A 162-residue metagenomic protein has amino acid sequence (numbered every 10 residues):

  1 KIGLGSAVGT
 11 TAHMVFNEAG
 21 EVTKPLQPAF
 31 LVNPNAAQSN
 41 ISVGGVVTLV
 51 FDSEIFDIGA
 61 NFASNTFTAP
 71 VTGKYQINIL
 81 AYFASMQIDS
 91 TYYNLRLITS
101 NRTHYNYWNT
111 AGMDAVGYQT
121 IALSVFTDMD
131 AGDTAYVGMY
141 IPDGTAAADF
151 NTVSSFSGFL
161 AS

Functional and structural regions predicted by a protein language model:
K1-L4, V43, Q119: Extracellular "spike/adhesin" assembly and maturation modules and analogous cytosolic coiled-coil scaffolds
K1-P25: Beta-strand-rich receptor-binding modules of extracellular spikes/adhesins
I2-A7, T99-N101, I141: Short acidic, glycine-rich loop/turn motifs
E18-S90, L95, R102, W108-G112 (+2 more regions): Terminal (often C-terminal
P70-T72, I98-T103, T127-T134: A short, structured loop/turn motif at beta-sheet edges
G73-F83, Q119-L123, D133-I141: Extracellular beta-strand-rich recognition modules
T127-S157: Compositionally biased, intrinsically disordered linkers/stalks adjacent to structured regions
